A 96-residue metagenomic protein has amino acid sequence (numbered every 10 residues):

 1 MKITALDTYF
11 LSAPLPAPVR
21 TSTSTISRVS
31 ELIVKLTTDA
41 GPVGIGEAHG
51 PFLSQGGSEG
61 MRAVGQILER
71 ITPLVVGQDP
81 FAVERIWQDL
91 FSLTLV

Functional and structural regions predicted by a protein language model:
M1-G56: Structured beta-strand/loop patches that form or line metal/cofactor-binding pockets in enzymes
T37-V96: Metal- or metallocofactor-binding catalytic centers and their adjacent structured scaffolds across diverse enzyme
